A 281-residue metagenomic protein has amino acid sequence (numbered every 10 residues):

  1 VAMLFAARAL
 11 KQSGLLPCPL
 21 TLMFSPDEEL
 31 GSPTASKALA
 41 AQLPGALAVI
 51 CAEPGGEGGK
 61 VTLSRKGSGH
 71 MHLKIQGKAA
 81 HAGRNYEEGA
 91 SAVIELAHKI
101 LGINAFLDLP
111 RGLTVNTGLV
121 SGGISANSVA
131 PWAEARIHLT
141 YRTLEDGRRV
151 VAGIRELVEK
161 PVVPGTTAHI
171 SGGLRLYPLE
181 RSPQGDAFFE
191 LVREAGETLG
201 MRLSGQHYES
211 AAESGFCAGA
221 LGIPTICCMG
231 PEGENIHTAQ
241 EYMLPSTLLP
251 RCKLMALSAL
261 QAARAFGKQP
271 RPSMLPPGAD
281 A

Functional and structural regions predicted by a protein language model:
V1-K66, A263, K268-P272, G278-D280: Acidic/histidine-rich catalytic neighborhood of metal-dependent amide-processing enzymes
P54-G59, L63, H70-A281: Metal-dependent amide/peptide-bond hydrolase catalytic core, centered on the "pita-bread" metallohydrolase fold
